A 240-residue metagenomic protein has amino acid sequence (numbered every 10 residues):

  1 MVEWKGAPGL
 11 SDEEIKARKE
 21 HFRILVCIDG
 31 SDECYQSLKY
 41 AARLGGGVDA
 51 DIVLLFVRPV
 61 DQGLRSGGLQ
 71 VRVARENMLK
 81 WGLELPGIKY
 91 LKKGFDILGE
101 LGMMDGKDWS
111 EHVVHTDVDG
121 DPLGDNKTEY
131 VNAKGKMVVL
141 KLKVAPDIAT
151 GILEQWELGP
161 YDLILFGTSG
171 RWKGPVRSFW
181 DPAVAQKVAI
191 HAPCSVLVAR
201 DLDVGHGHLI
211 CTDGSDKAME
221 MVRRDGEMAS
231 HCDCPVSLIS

Functional and structural regions predicted by a protein language model:
M1-E14, E20, E33, L38-G47 (+1 more regions): Gly/Ser-rich helix-loop-strand patches that form or flank binding pockets for ribonucleotide-derived cofactors
M1-K19, D96-I164: Structural beta-alpha unit
V2-K5, E13-E84, F95, G99-D108 (+1 more regions): Small/aliphatic-rich secondary-structure junction motif
D32, L85-I88, L142-D147, S178-F179 (+1 more regions): Conserved phosphate-coordination/catalytic loops
Y40, P86-G94, D117-N126, R224: Short, solvent-exposed amphipathic alpha-helices that sit in or adjacent to ligand/effector-binding or catalytic
D49, G135-M137, P193, D233: A generic structural signal for alpha->beta connector loops
D61, V114-H115, W172-K173, G205: Short secondary-structure capping/turn micro-motifs that flank functional sites
W81-K92, P182, Q186: Short, well-ordered alpha-helical segments
